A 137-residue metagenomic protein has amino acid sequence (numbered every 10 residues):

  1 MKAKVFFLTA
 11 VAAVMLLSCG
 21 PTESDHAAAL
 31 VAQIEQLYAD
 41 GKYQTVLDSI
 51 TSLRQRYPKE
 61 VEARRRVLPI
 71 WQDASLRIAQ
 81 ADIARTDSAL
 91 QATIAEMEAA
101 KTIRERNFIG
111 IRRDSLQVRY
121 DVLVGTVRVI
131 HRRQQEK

Functional and structural regions predicted by a protein language model:
M1-F7: Bacterial N-terminal signal peptides that target proteins for export
M15-S18: C-terminal motif of bacterial Sec signal peptides marking the signal peptidase cleavage site
G20-H26: Bacterial lipoprotein signal-peptidase II cleavage site
A27-A28, E35-R77: Post-signal-peptide N-terminal segment of Sec-exported extracytoplasmic proteins
R54-R65, E96-N107, I111, V118 (+1 more regions): Short solvent-exposed coil/turn linkers within tandem alpha-helical repeat scaffolds
W71-E96: Alpha-helical linker/edge segments of TPR/alpha-solenoid repeat scaffolds and analogous pre-/post-domain helices
V122-K137: Short, low-complexity, Pro/Ser/Thr/Gly-rich segments in the mature regions of secreted, periplasmic
